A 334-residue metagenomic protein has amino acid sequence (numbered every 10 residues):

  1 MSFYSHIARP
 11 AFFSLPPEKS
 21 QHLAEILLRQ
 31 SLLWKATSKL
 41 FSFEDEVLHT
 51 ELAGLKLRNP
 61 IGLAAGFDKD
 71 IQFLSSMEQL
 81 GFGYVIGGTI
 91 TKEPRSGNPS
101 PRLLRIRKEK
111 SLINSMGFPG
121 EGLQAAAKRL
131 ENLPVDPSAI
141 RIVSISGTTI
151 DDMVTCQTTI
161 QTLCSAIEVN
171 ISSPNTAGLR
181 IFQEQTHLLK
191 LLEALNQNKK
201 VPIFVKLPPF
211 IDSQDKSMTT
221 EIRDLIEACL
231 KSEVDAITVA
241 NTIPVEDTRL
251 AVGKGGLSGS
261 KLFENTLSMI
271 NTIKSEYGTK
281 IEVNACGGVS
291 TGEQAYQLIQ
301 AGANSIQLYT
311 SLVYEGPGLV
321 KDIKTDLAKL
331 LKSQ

Functional and structural regions predicted by a protein language model:
M1-R141, L330: N-terminal capping/small domains of soluble enzymes
R29-Q30, W34-F43, L112-S115, P174-H187 (+1 more regions): Glycine/Thr-rich beta-alpha phosphate-binding loop at enzyme active sites
G54-G62, D136-V143, N198-I211, I273-A285: Short beta-strand/loop segments at the ligand-binding rim of alpha/beta enzyme cores
I61-A65, V85-G87, N114, R141-I145 (+5 more regions): Hydrophobic faces of well-ordered beta-strands that scaffold small-molecule active sites in alpha/beta enzyme cores
D70-M77, D152-I160, D212-K231, S275-T279 (+1 more regions): Catalytic cores of alpha/beta
L74, L123, A127-E131, M153-Q161 (+6 more regions): Generic structural signal for well-ordered alpha-helices, preferentially at hydrophobic/aromatic core positions
Y84-E93, I171-N175, A236-I243, V289 (+1 more regions): Glycine-rich phosphate-binding active-site loops on the catalytic face of alpha/beta enzymes
P94-K110, E246-G259, T310-Q334: C-terminal helical cap(s) of enzyme catalytic domains, especially alpha/beta-barrels
